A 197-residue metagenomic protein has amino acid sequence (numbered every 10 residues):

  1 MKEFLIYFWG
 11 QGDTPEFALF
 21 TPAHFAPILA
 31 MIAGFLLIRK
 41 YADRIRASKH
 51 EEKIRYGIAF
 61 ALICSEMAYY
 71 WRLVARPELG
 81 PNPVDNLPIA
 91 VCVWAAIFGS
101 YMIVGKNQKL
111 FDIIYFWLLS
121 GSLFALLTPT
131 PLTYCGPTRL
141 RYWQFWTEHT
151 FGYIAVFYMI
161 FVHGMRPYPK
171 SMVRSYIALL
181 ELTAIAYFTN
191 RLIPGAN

Functional and structural regions predicted by a protein language model:
K2-I32: Hydrophobic transmembrane alpha-helical segments in integral membrane proteins
F25-A33, P88-A96, I114, L127 (+1 more regions): Membrane-embedded alpha-helical segments of multi-pass membrane proteins, especially the transmembrane helices
F35-K40, F98-G99, F151-K170: Alpha-helical transmembrane segments in multipass membrane proteins, preferentially the mid-helix core
Y41-R55, V104-F111, V162-V173: Membrane-interface helix-boundary motifs at transmembrane edges
A42, M67-E78, L127-G136: Juxtamembrane "helix-exit" motif on the non-cytosolic side of transmembrane helices
S48-I103: A glycine-rich, hydrophobic loop/mini-helix early in the fold
L62-W71, L118-T130, L179-F188: Aromatic-anchored segments of alpha-helical transmembrane domains
M102-I160: Membrane-proximal helix-loop-helix units in multi-pass membrane proteins
